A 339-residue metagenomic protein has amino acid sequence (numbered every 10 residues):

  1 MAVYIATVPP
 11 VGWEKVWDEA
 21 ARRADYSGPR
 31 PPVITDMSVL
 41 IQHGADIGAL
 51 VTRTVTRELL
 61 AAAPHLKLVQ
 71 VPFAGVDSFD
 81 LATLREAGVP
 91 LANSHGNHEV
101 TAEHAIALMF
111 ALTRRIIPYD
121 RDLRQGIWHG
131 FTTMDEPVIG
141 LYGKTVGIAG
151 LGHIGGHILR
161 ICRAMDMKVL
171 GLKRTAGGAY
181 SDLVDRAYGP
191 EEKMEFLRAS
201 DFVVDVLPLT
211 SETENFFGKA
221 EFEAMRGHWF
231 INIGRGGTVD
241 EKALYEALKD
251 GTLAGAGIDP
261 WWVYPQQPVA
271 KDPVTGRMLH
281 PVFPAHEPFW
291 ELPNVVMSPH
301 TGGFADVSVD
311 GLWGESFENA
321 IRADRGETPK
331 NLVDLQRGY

Functional and structural regions predicted by a protein language model:
M1-A49: N-terminal glycine-/charge-rich "phosphate-binding" loop or analogous flexible N-terminal tail
A45-D46, H65, R198-A199, A224-R226 (+1 more regions): Alpha-helix C-terminal capping/helix-to-coil transition sites in glycosyltransferase folds
D46-R124, D135-V138: Phosphate/diphosphate ligand-binding glycine-rich loop within oxidoreductases
V55, A74, K173, D201 (+3 more regions): Short glycine-/small-residue-rich Rossmann-like dinucleotide-binding loops
A102-R121, R163-M167, G314-E327: Oxidoreductase and adenylate-handling cofactor-binding alpha/beta cores
M134-G227: Rossmann-like dinucleotide/phosphate-binding beta-alpha-beta segment
G234-Y339: Rossmann-like dinucleotide-binding domain for NAD(H)/NADP(H)
